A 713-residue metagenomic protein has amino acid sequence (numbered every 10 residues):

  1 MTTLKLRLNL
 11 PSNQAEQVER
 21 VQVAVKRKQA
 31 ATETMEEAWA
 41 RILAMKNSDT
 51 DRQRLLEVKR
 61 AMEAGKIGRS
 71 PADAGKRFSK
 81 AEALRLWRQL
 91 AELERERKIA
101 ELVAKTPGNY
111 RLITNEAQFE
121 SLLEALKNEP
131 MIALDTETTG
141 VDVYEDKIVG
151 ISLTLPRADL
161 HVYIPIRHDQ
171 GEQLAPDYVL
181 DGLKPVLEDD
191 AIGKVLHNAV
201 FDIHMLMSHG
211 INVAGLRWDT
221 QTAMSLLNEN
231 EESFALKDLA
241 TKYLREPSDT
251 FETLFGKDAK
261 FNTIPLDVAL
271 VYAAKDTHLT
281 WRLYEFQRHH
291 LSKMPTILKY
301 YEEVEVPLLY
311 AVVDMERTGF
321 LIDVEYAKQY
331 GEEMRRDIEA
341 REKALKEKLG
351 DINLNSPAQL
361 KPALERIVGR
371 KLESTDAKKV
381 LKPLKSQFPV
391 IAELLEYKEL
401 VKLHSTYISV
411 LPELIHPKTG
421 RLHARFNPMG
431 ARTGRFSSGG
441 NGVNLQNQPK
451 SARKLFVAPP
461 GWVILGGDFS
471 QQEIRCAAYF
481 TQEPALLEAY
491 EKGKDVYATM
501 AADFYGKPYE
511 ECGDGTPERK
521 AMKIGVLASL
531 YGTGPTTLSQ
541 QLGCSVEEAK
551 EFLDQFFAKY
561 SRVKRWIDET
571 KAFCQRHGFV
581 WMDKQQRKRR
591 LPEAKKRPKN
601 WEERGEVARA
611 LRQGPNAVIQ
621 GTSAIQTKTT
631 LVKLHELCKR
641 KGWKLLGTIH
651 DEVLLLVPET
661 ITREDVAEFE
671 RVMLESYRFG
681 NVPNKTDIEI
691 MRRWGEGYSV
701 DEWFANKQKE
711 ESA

Functional and structural regions predicted by a protein language model:
T2-R88, V162, N230, D337-V463 (+4 more regions): Non-catalytic nucleic-acid-binding interfaces of large nucleic-acid enzymes and RNP effectors
L6-N13, K28, W39, L43-K46 (+11 more regions): Active-site-proximal helix-loop-helix substrate-binding element of RNase H-like nuclease domains
L90-E94, K105-I113, N128, A133-D142 (+7 more regions): Acidic, glycine-rich two-metal-ion catalytic cores of nucleic acid-processing enzymes
N198, S248-D249, Y272-R288, P295-L321 (+4 more regions): Core structural elements
A214-G215, K242, D249-N353, T481-E491: Mixed-charge, glycine-rich, non-catalytic linkers/tails in nucleic-acid processing enzymes
D219, D276, T280, L308-R317 (+5 more regions): Catalytic palm active-site di-aspartate
L226-E229, V313-I338, A477, G534-E547 (+1 more regions): Catalytic palm subdomain of template-directed nucleic-acid polymerases, centered on the conserved carboxylate motif
Y560, R671-N681: A common structural junction motif
